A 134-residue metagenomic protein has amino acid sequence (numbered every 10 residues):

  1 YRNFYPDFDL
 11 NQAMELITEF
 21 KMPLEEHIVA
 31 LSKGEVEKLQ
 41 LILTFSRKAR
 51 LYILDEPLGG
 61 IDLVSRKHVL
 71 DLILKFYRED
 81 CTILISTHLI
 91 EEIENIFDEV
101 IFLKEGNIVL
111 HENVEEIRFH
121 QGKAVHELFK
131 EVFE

Functional and structural regions predicted by a protein language model:
Y1-Q40: ABC-family P-loop ATPase nucleotide-binding domains
Y52-E56, I61: Catalytic Walker B motif of ABC-type/P-loop ATPase nucleotide-binding domains
L63-S65: Helix N-cap at the start of a conserved alpha-helix in ABC-type nucleotide-binding domains
K67-E79: Helical segment within the ABC ATPase nucleotide-binding domain
I93-N95: A short, surface-exposed alpha-helical micro-motif characterized by mixed small hydrophobic and charged/polar residues
H111-E112: ABC ATPase "signature
